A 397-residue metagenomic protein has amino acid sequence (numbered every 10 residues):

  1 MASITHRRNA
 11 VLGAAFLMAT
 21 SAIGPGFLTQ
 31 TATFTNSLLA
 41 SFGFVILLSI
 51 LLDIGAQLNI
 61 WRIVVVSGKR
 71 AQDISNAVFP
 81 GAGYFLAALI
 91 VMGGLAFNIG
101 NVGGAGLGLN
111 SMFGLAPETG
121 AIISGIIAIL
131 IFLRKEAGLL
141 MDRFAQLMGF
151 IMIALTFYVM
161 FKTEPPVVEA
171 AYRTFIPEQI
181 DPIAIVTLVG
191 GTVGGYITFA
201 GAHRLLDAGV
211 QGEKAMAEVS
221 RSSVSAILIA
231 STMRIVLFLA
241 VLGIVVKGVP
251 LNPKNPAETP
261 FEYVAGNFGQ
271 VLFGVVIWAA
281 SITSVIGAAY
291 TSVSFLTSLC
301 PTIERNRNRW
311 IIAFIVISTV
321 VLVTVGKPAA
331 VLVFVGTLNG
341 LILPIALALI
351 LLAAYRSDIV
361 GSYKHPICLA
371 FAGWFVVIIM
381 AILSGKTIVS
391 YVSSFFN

Functional and structural regions predicted by a protein language model:
M1-T29, A184-I185, Q211-K214, R221 (+1 more regions): Membrane-interface "cap" regions at the ends of multi-pass membrane proteins
A15, Y84-A88, S111-R134, M148-F157 (+2 more regions): Transmembrane alpha-helical segments of multi-pass small-molecule transport proteins
M18, V45-V78, F85-G93, V241: Juxtamembrane transmembrane-helix boundary signature
T31-T35, L58-A82, L109, V246-V264 (+1 more regions): Flexible loop linkers connecting adjacent transmembrane helices in multi-pass alpha-helical membrane transporters
F44-N59, M152, R221-V245: Selective recognition of specific alpha-helical transmembrane segments in multi-pass small-molecule
G83-G114, A121-G125, W278-S298, P328-G336 (+3 more regions): Hydrophobic transmembrane alpha-helices that form the core helical bundles of multi-pass secondary transporters
S124, R134-T163, I176-Q179, G336-L343 (+2 more regions): Membrane-interface loop-to-helix entry segments
G149-F175, I185-H203, L349-I359, L383-F395: Hydrophobic alpha-helical segments and their helix-loop junctions in multi-pass secondary transporters
